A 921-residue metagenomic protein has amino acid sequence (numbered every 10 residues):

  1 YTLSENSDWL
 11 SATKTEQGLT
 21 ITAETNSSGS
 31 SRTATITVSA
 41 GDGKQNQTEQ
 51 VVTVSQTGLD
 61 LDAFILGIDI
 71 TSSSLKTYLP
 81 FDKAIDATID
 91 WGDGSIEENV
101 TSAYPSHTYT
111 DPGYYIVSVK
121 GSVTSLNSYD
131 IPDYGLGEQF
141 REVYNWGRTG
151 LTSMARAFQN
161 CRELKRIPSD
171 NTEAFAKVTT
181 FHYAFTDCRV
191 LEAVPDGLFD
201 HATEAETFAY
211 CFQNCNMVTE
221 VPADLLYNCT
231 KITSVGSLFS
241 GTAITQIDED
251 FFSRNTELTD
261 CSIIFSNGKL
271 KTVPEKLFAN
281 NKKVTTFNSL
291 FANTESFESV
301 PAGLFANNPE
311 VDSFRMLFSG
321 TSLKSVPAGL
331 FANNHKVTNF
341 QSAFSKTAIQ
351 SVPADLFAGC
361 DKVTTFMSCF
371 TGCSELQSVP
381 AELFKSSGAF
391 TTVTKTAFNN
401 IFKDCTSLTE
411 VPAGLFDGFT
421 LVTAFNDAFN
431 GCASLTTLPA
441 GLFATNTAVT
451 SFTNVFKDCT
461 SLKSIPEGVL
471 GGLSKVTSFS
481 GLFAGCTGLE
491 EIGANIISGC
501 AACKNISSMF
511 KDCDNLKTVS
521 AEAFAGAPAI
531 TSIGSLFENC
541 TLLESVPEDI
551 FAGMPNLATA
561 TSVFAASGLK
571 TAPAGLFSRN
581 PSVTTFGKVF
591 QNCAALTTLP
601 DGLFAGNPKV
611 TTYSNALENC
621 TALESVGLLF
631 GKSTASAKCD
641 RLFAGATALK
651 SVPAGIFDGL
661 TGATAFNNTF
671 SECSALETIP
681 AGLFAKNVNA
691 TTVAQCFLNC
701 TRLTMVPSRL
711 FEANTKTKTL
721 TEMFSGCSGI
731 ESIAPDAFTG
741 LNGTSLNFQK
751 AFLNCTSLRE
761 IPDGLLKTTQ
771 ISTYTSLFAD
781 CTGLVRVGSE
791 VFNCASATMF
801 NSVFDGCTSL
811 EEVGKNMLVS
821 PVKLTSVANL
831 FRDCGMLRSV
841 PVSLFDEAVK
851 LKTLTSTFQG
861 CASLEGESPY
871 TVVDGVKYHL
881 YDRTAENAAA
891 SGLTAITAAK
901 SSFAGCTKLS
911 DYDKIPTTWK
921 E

Functional and structural regions predicted by a protein language model:
Y1-T2, A34, I85-A87: Short beta-strand/loop motifs in extracellular/secreted proteins, especially within beta-sandwich accessory domains
Y1-T20: Surface-exposed binding patches on compact interaction domains or structured appendages
S4-D8, G43, D90-I96: Change "in extracellular beta-sheet-rich domains … of secreted and cell-surface proteins" to "in beta-sheet-rich domains
E24-S30: Short, surface-exposed loop/turn segments at beta-strand-coil junctions that are enriched for proline with nearby
S30-D42: A short beta-strand micro-motif common to beta-rich folds, especially ectodomain repeats
D42-V51, V123-S125: Short, exposed coil/turn segments at beta-strand boundaries within extracellular/luminal domains
V52-L59: Interdomain boundary/hinge segments at the C-termini of tandem beta-sandwich modules
D60-E921: Negatively charged
